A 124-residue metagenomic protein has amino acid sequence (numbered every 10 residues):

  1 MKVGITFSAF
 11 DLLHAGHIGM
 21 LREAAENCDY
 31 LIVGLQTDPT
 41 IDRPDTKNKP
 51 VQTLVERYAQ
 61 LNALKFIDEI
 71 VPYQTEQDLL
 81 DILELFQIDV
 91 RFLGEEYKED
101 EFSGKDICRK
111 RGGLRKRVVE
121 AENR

Functional and structural regions predicted by a protein language model:
M1-R124: Nucleotidyltransferase catalytic core that binds NTPs
